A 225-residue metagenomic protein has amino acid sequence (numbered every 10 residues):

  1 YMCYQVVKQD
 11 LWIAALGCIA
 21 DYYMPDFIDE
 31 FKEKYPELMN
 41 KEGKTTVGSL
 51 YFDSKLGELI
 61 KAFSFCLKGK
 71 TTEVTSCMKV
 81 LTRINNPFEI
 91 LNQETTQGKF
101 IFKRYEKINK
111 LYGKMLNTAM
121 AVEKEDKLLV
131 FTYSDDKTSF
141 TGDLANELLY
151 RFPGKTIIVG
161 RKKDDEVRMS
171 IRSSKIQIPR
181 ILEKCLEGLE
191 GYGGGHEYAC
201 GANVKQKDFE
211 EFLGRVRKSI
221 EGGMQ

Functional and structural regions predicted by a protein language model:
Y1-K124: A structured phosphate/pyrophosphate-recognition subdomain
Q5, Y22, I28-E37, K127-Q225: Glycine-rich, acidic loop segments that terminate in or are immediately followed by a histidine
